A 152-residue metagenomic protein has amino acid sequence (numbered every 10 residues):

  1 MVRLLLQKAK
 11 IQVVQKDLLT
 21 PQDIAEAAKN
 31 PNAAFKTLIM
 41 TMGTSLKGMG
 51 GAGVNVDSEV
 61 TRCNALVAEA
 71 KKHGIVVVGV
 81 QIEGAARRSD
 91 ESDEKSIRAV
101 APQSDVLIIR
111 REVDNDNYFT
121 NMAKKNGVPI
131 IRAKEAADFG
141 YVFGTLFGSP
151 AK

Functional and structural regions predicted by a protein language model:
M1-A9: Short, charged N-terminal beta->alpha structural module
V2-R3, S104, I108-K152: Charged, low-complexity C-terminal accessory regions
A9-A34: A short, well-structured beta->alpha microelement
V13, V77-V78, I130: Hydrophobic beta-strand scaffold residues
T37-K47: Short loop/turn segments at strand-loop or loop-helix junctions that form parts of catalytic or ligand-binding pockets
G50-H73, M122-I131: A short, gly/pro- and small-residue-rich
E59-E91, A136-K152: Ser/Thr/Gly-rich flexible loops in soluble cytosolic domains mediating phosphotransfer, phosphorylation
R88-R111: Short, electropositive alpha-helical surface patch
